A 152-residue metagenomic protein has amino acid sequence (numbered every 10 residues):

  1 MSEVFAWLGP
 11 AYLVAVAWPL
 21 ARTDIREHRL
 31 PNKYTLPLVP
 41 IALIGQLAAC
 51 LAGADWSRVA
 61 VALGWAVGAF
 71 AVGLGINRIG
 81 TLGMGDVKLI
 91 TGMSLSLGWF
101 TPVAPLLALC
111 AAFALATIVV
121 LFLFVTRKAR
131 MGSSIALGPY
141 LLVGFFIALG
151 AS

Functional and structural regions predicted by a protein language model:
M1-S152: A membrane-topology feature that recognizes alpha-helical transmembrane segments and their immediate juxtamembrane
